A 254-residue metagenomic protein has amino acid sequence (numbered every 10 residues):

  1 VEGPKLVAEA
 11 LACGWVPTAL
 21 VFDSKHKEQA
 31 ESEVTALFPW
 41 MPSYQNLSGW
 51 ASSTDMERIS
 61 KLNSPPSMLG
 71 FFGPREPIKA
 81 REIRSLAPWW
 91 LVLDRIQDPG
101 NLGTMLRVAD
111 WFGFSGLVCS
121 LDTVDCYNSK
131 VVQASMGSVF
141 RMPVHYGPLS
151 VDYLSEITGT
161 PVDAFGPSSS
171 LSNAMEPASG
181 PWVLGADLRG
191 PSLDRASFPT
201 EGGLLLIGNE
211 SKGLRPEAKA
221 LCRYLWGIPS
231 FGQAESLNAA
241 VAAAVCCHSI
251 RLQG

Functional and structural regions predicted by a protein language model:
V1-N63, V162-P167, S172-G180: N-terminal positively charged helical leader segments and presequences
P4, K25-H26, D55, R75 (+2 more regions): Short glycine-rich anion-binding loops that position phosphate/pyrophosphate groups of nucleotides and phosphorylated
K25-K27, T54-M56, D122-V124, G147-S150 (+2 more regions): Short, acidic/turn-prone active-site loops that include or flank metal/cofactor- and phosphate-binding residues
W40-S43, G49-W50, T54, F71-P77 (+1 more regions): RNA substrate-binding interface of SAM-dependent RNA methyltransferases
G70, V108-F112, C126-F140, P216-G254: Structured adenosyl-cofactor binding patch, chiefly the S-adenosyl-L-methionine
L184-A234: Active-site/ligand-binding-proximal alpha/beta "capping" segment
